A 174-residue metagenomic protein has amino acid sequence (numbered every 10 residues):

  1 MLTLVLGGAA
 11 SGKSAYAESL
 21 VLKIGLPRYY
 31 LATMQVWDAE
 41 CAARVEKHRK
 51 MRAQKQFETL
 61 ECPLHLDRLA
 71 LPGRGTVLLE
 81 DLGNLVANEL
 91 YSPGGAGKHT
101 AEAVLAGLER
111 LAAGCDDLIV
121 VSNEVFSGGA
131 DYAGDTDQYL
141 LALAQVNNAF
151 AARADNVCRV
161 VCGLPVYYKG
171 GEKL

Functional and structural regions predicted by a protein language model:
L2-P72: Conserved P-loop
T3-V5, R28, G75-N84, L118-V120: Generic beta-sheet signal
A10, Q35, G83, V125-F126 (+1 more regions): Short, glycine/serine-rich, charged loops/turns that create anion-binding and catalytic segments at active sites
A17, H48, L78, N123 (+1 more regions): Residue-level signal for inorganic ion chemistry
I24-L26, A42-E46, G83-N88, S122-F126: Generic detector of short, locally flexible boundary/turn motifs and exposed helical patches
P27, K50-Q54, E80-D81, H99-A101 (+1 more regions): Short, surface-exposed linear patches
K55-A103: Helix-adjacent hinge/juxtasegments
A87-L174: Replace "adjacent to P-loop NTPase cores in ATP/GTP-dependent enzymes" with "adjacent to NTP-binding cores
